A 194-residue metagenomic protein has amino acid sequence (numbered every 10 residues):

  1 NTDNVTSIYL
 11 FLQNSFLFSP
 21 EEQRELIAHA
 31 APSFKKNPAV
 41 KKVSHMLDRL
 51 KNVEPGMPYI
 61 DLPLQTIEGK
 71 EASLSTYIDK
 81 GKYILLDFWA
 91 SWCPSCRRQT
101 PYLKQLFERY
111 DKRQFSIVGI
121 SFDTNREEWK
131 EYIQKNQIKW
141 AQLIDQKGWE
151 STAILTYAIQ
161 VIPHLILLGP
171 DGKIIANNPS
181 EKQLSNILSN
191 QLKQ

Functional and structural regions predicted by a protein language model:
N1-Y77, G81: Oxidative protein folding and maturation machinery
F34, R109-R113: Short helix-capping segments at alpha-helix termini
P63-T66, I133-D171: Short, internal strand/loop/helix patches that form the active-site neighborhood or redox-interaction surface
G81-I84, F88-W92, V161: Short pre-active-site segment immediately N-terminal to redox-active cysteine/selenocysteine motifs in thiol-based
F88-Q105: Conserved redox-active cysteine motifs that mediate thiol-disulfide chemistry, especially di-cysteine Cys-X(1-2)-Cys
R113-E128, I138-W149: Thiol-based oxidoreductase modules, predominantly thioredoxin-like and allied folds used for disulfide exchange
V161, K173-Q194: Non-catalytic, surface beta->alpha helical segment in thiol-disulfide oxidoreductase systems
